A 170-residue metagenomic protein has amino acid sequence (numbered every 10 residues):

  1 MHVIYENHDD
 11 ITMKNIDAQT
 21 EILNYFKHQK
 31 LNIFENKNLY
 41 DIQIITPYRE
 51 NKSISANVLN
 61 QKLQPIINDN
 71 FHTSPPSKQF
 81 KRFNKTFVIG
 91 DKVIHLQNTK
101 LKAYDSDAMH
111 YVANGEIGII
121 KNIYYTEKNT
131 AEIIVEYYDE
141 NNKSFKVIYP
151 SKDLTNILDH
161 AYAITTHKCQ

Functional and structural regions predicted by a protein language model:
M1-V93, Q97-A103, D107-H110: Conserved helicase motor core of P-loop NTPases
Q61-Q170: Conserved nucleotide-binding/hydrolysis modules and their immediate coupling elements across P-loop/ASCE NTPase motors
